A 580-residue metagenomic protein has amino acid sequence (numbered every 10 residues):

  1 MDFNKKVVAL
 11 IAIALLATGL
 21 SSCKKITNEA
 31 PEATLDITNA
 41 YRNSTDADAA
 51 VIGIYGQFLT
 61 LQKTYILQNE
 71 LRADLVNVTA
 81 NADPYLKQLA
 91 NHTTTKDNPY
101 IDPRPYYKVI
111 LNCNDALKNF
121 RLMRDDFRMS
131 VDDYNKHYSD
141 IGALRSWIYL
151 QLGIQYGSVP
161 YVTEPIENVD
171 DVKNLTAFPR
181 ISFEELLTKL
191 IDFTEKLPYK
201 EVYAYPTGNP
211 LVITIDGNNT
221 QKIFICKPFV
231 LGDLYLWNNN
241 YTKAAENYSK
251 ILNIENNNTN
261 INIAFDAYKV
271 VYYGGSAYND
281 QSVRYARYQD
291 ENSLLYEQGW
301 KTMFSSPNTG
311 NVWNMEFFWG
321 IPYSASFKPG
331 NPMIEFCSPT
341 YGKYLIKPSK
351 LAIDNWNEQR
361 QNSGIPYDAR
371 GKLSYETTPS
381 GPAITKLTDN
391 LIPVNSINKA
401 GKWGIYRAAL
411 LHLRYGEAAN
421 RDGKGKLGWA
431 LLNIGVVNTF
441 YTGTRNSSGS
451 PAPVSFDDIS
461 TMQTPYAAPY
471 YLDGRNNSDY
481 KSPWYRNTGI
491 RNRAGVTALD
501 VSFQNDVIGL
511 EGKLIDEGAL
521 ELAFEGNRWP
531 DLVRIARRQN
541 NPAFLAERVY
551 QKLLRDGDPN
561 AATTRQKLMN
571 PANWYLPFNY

Functional and structural regions predicted by a protein language model:
D2-N4, I13-T45, S146, G232 (+1 more regions): Bacterial Sec-dependent N-terminal signal peptides
C23-L71, F544, Q551-Y580: Membrane-proximal, proline-rich intrinsically disordered regions
N43, D48-A49, D83-Y156, A177-E185 (+7 more regions): Conserved, well-structured interaction surfaces
L59, Q151, Q155-S158, W237 (+3 more regions): Alpha-helix C-terminal capping/termination sites
L186, Y199-D216, I261-N308, T444-N505 (+1 more regions): Surface-exposed intrinsically disordered loops and tails
K250, N257-R445, F456, Q504 (+3 more regions): Elongated scaffold/linker segments in the mid-to-C-terminal portions of large proteins
